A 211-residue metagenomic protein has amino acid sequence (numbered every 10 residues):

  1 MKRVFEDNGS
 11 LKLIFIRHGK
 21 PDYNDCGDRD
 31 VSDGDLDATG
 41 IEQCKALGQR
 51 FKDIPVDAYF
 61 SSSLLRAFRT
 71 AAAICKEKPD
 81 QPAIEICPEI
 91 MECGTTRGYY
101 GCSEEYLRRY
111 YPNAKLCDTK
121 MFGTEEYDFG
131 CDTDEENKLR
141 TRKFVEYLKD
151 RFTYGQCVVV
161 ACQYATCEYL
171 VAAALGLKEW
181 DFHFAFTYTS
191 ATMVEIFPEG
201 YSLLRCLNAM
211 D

Functional and structural regions predicted by a protein language model:
M1-D57, A72-K76, Y154, I196-D211: An N-terminal RHG(E/S)-centered segment typical of histidine phosphatases
N8, K45-T119, W180: Phosphate-coordination/substrate-recognition cap region in phosphate-metabolizing enzymes
L13, Q156-Y164: Generic beta-sheet signal
D30-T39, D128-E135, H183: Active-site metal-coordination segments of metallo-dependent hydrolases
S61-S62, L139, A161-C162: Short beta-strand scaffold positions
Y111-E136: Short glycine/proline- and acidic residue-enriched helix-loop micro-motifs that form flexible lids or anion-recognition
K178-L203: Domain-level recognition of soluble alpha/beta enzyme cores, biased toward histidine phosphatases/phosphomutases
